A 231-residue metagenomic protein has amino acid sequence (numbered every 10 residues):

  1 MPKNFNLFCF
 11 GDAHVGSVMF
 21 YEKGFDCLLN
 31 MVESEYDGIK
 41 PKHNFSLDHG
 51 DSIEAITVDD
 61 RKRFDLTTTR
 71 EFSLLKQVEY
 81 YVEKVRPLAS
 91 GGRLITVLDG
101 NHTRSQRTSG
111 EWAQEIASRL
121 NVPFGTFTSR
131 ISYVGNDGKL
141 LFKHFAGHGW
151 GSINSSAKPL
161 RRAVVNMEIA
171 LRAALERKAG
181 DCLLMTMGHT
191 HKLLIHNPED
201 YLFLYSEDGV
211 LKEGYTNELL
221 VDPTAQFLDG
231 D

Functional and structural regions predicted by a protein language model:
M1-F8, R130-F145, T216-E218: Beta-strand-turn-beta hairpins that frame and shape the catalytic cleft of phosphate-ester-processing enzymes
K3-F10, V15-T126: Core catalytic region of metal-dependent phosphoesterases/phosphodiesterases, especially metallo-beta-lactamase-like
G11-S17, G135-D137, H148-G151, A225: Short, flexible loop/turn elements at secondary-structure junctions
D26-E33, P123-R130, L160-R177: A Trp-anchored, charged/polar loop motif used as the substrate-binding/catalytic surface of acyl/ester-handling
D37-H43, S90-G92, K139, K178-G180 (+1 more regions): Short helix-terminating capping/connector loops at secondary-structure junctions
P41-F45, E71, L75, L140-K143 (+1 more regions): Glycine-rich, flexible loop segments associated with nucleotide phosphate handling
P87-S90, G110-N121, G138, R177-A179 (+1 more regions): Short, surface-exposed basic-aromatic patches at helix termini and helix-loop junctions that form
K143-F145, W150-D231: Conserved beta-sheet core of the metallophosphoesterase superfamily
